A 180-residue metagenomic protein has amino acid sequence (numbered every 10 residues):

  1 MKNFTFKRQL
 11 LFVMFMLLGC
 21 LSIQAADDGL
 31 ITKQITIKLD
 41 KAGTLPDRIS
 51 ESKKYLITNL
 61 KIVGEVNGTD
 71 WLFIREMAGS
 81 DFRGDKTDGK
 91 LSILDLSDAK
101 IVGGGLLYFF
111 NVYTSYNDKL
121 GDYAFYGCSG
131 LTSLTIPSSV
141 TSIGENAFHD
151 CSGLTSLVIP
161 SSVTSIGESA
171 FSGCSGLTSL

Functional and structural regions predicted by a protein language model:
K2-L11: Bacterial N-terminal signal peptides that target proteins for export
K7, E145-N146, E168: Intrinsically disordered, low-complexity polyampholyte segments enriched for Lys and acidic residues
L10-L21: Bacterial N-terminal signal peptides
I23-D27: Boundary at the C-terminal end of the N-terminal hydrophobic targeting segment
G29, S52-L56: Surface-exposed helical/coil interface segments that assemble multiprotein signaling complexes
T32-D40, T58-V66, G84-K119, S129-S142 (+2 more regions): Structural signature of tandem-repeat unit edges
G43-K53, T69-G79, R83-D85: Short, T/G/N/S-enriched strand-turn elements that build extracellular solenoid repeat scaffolds
